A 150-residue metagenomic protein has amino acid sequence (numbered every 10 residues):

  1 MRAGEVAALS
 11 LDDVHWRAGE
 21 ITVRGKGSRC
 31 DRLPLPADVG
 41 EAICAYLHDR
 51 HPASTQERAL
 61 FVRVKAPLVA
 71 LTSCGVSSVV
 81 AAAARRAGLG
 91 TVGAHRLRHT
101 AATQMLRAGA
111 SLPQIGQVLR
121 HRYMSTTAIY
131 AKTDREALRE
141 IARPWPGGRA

Functional and structural regions predicted by a protein language model:
M1-A3, D31, H48-P52, R98 (+1 more regions): Short, cationic motifs built from Arg/Lys/His that form the positively charged side of catalytic pockets
M1-A42: Conserved tyrosine-mediated DNA breakage-rejoining catalytic core shared by Y-recombinases
V14-W16, T72, L89-T91, A110-I129 (+2 more regions): Short, polar N-cap/turn motifs at the start of nucleic acid-interacting alpha helices
G19, R32, Q56-E57, K65 (+2 more regions): A cross-kingdom feature marking solvent-exposed beta-strand/loop segments within repeated, beta-rich binding/scaffold
G25-A45, R58-V79: C-terminal catalytic core of Y-nucleophile DNA break-rejoin enzymes
L33, S77-Q117: Short, basic (Lys/Arg/His-rich) helix/loop patches that form interaction surfaces in the mid-to-C-terminal regions
Y46, K132-A150: DNA/chromatin major-groove-contacting recognition/catalytic segments
